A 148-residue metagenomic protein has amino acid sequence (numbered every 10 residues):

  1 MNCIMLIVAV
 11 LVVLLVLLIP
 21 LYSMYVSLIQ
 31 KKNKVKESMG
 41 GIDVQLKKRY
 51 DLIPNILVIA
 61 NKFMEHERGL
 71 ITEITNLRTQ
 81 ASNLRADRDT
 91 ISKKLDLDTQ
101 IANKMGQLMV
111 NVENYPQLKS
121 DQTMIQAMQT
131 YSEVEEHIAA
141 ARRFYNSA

Functional and structural regions predicted by a protein language model:
N2-S147: A helix-centric hydrophobic-segment signal that preferentially recognizes long, alpha-helical stretches used
